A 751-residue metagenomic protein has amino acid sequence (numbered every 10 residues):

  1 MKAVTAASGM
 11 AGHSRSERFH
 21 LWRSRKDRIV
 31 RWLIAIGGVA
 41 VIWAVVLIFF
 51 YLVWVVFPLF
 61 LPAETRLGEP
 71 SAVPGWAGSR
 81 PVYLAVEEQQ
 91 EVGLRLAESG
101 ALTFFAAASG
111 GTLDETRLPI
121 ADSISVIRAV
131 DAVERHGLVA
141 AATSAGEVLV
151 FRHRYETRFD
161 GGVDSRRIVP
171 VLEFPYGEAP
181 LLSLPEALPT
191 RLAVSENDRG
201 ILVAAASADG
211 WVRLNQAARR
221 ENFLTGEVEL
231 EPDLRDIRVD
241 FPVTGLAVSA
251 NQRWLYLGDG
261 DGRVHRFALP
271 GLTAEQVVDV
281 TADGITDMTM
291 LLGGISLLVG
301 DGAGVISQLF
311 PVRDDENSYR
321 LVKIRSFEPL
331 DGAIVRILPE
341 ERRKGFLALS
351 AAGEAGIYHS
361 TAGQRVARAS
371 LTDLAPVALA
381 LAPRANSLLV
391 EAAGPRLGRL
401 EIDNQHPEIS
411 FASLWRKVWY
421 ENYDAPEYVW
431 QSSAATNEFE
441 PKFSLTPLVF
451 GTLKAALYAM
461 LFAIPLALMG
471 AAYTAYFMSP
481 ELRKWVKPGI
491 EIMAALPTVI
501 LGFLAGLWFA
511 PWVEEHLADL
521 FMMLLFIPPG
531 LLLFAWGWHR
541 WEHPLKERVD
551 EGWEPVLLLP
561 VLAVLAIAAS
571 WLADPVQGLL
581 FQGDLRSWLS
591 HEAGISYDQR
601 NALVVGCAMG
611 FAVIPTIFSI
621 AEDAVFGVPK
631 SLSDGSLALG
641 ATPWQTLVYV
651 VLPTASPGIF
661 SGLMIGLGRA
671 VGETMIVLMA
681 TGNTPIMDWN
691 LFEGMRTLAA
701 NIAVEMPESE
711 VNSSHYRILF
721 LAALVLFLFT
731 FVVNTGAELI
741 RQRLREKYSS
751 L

Functional and structural regions predicted by a protein language model:
E17, L21-R28, W32, L59-G100 (+16 more regions): Periplasmic/extracellular loop-to-transmembrane helix junction in inner-membrane transport proteins
S99-L102, A145-V148, A208-V212, R253 (+6 more regions): Loop/turn residues immediately N-terminal
K442-A456, A510-L531, R548-T616: Loop-to-helix entry region at the N-terminal start of transmembrane alpha-helices in multi-pass membrane transporters
A459-I490, F534-W541, A737-E746: Transmembrane-helix boundary motif in ABC transporter permease subunits
P497, L639-G640, P653: Glycine/proline-centered hinge or cleavage motifs at structural transition points of membrane proteins
L533-L545, E622-F626, K630, M664 (+1 more regions): C-terminal transmembrane helix and the adjacent membrane-cytosol boundary/short C-terminal tail of inner/organellar
H591-I595, V677-F727: Interhelical loop and adjacent transmembrane-helix boundary motif in polytopic membrane transport permeases
F618-I620, V628, P643-M679: Transmembrane alpha-helices
